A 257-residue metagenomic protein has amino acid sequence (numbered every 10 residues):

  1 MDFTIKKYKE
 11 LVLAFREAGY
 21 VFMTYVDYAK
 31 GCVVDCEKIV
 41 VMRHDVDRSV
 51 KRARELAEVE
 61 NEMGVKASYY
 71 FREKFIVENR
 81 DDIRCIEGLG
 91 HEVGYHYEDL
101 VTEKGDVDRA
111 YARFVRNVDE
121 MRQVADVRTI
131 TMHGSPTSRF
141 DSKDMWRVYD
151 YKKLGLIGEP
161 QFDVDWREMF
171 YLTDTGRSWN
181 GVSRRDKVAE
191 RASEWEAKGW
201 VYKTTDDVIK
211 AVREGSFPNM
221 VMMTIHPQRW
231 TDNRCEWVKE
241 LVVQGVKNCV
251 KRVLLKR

Functional and structural regions predicted by a protein language model:
M1-R43, D47-R54, E58-S68, V77-R80 (+3 more regions): Terminal accessory/targeting
R72-E73: Catalytic beta/alpha-barrel core
